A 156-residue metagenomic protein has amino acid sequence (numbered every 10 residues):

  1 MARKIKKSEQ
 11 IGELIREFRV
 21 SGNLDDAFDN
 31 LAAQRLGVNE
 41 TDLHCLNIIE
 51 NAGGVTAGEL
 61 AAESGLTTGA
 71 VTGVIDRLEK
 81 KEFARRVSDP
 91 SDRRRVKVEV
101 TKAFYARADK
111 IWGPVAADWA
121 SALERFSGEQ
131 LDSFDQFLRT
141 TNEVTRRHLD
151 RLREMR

Functional and structural regions predicted by a protein language model:
M1-K6, L131-R156: C-terminal regulatory/oligomerization modules of transcriptional regulators
M1-L36: N-terminal leader segment of winged-helix/HTH proteins
K7, N23, A57, A117-D118 (+1 more regions): Extended, composition-driven regions rather than compact fold-specific motifs
F28-T67: N-terminal helix-turn-helix DNA-binding core of bacterial DNA-binding proteins
G53-V96: Canonical helix-turn-helix DNA-binding module
E79-D132: Charged, amphipathic alpha-helical coiled-coil/dimerization segments
